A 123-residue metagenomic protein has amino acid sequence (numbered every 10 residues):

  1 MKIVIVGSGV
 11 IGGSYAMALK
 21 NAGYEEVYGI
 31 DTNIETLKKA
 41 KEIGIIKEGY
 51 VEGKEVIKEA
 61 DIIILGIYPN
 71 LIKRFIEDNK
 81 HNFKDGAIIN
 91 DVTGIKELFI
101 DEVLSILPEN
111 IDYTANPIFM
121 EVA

Functional and structural regions predicted by a protein language model:
M1-E52, I57: NAD(P)+-binding Rossmann beta1-loop-alpha1 motif at the extreme N-terminus of oxidoreductases
G9, E97, D112: Conserved active-site region of classical short-chain dehydrogenase/reductase
A22-Y24, G44, K84, L107-N110: Short, well-ordered coil/turn elements that cap or connect secondary structure elements
V27, I89-N90, Y113: Hydrophobic/aromatic residues located in beta-strands of well-ordered beta-sheets within soluble catalytic
T32, V92-T93, N116-I118: Fold-independent oxyanion-binding glycine-rich loops and adjacent beta-strand/coil segments at enzyme active sites
T36-L37, I95-E97, M120-V122: Short gly/pro/ser/thr-enriched loop/turn and capping motifs at secondary-structure boundaries
K54-L65, P69-L107: Rossmann-fold NAD(P) dinucleotide-binding segment
S105-A123: Rossmann-fold dinucleotide-binding core
